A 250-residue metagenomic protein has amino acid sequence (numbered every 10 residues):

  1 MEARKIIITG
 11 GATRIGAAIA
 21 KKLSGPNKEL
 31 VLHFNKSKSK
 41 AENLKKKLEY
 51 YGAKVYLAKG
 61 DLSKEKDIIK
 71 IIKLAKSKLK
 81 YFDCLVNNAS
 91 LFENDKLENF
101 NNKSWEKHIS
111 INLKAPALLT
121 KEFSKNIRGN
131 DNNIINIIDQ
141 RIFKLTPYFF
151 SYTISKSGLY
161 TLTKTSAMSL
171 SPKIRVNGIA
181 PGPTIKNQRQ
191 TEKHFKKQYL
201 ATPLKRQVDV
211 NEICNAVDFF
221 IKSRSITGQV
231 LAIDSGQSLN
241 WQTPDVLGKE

Functional and structural regions predicted by a protein language model:
A12-R14: Conserved glycine-rich cofactor-binding loop
K28-E42: Conserved glycine-rich Rossmann-like NAD(P)H-binding loop of the short-chain dehydrogenase/reductase
N88-E93, G236: Conserved NAD(P)H cofactor-binding loop of Rossmann-fold oxidoreductase domains
K96-L97, S104-I109, Q198: Substrate-binding pocket helix/loop in short-chain dehydrogenase/reductase
N133-S171, P183, Q237: Catalytic loop of short-chain dehydrogenase/reductase
K144, T227-E250: Short C-terminal tail/terminal secondary-structure segment of NAD(P)H-dependent dehydrogenase/reductase domains
D209-I233, S238: C-terminal substrate-recognition "lid" of short-chain dehydrogenase/reductases
